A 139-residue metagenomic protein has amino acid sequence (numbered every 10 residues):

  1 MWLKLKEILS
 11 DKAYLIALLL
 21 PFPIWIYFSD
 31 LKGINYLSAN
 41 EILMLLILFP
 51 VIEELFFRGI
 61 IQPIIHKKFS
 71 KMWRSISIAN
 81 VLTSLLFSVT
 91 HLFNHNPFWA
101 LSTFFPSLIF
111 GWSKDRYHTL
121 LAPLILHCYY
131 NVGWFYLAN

Functional and structural regions predicted by a protein language model:
M1-K4, Y14, S38-N40, G133: Short, charge-rich amphipathic segments
M1-S10, K68, R116-H118: Membrane-helix interface linkers and caps
K6-I26: Topogenic membrane-insertion module of multi-pass membrane proteins
L20-D30, N35, A39-N139: Transmembrane helix-loop-helix hairpins at the membrane interface of multi-pass integral membrane proteins
